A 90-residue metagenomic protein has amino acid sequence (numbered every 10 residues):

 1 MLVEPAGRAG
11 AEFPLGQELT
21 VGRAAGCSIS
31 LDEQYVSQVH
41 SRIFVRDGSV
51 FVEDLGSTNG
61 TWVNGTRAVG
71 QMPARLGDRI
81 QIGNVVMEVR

Functional and structural regions predicted by a protein language model:
M1-A6: A short beta-strand micro-motif
R8-E88: Forkhead-associated
